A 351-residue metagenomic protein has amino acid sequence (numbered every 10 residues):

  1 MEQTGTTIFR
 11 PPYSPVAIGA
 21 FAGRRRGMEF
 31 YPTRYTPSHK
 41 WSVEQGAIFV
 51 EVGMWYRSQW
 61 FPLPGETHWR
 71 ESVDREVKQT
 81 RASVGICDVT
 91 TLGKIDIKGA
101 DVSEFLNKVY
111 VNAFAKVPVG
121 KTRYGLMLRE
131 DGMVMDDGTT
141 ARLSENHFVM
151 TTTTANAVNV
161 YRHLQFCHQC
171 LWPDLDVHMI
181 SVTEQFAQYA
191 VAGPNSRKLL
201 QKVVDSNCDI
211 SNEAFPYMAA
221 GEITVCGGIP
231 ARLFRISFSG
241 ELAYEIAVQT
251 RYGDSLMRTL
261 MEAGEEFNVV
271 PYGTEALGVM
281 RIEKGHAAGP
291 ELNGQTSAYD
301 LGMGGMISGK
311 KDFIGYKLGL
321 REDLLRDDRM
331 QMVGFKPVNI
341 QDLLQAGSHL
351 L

Functional and structural regions predicted by a protein language model:
E2-L128, M133: Acidic, proline/glycine-enriched N-terminal capping motif
E2-R10, G19-E51, R57-H68, S144-N146 (+1 more regions): Conserved, structured C-terminal
R75-A82, M127-D137, P173-L175, V225-L233: Short amphipathic beta-strand starts and helix->beta connectors
I86, K94, L126, T139 (+3 more regions): Conserved hydrophobic/aromatic beta-strand scaffold that supports enzyme active sites
T91-K98, M127, N146-H147, T183-A190: Conserved short loop/turn motifs at secondary-structure junctions
N112-C167: Well-ordered mid-protein domain cores that form the structural environment of catalytic cofactors
